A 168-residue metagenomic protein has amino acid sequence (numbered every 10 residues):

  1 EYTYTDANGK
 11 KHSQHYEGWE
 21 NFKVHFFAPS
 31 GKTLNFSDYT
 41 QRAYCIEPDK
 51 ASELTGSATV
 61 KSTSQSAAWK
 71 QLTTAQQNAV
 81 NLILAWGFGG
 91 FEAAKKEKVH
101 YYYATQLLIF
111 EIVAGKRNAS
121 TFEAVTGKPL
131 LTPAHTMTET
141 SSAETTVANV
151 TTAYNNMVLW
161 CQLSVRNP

Functional and structural regions predicted by a protein language model:
E1-N167: Short, surface-exposed polybasic-aromatic patches that bind anionic ligands, especially phosphate groups
